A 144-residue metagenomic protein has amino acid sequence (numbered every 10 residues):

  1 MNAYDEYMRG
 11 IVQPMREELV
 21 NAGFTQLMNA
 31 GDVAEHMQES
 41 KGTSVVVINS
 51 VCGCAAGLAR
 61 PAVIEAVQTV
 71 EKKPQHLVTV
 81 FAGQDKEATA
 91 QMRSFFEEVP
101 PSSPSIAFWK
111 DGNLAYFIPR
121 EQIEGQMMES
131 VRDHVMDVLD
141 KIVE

Functional and structural regions predicted by a protein language model:
M1-K41, L139-E144: N-terminal leader/targeting and pre-domain segments
L27, I48, K72-Q91: Thiol-based oxidoreductase modules, predominantly thioredoxin-like and allied folds used for disulfide exchange
S40-C52: Short active-site neighborhood of thiol/selenol oxidoreductases, capturing the structured segment around
A55-L58, E87-T89: Active-site-adjacent loop/helix micro-motif of nuclease/hydrolase catalytic cores
G57-V70: Typically the conserved alpha-helix immediately C-terminal to a functionally engaged Cys/Sec in thioredoxin-like
T69-P74, M127: Short cysteine/histidine-rich metal-coordination sites, predominantly Zn2+-binding motifs
K86-S102: Short acidic (Asp/Glu) patches
P100-E144: Non-catalytic, surface beta->alpha helical segment in thiol-disulfide oxidoreductase systems
